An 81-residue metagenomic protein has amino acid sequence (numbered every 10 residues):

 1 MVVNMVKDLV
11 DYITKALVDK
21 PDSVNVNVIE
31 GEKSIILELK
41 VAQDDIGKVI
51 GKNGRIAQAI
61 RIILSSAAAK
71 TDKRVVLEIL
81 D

Functional and structural regions predicted by a protein language model:
M1-K48, I62-D81: RNA-contacting regions in translation and RNA-metabolism proteins, encompassing KH/S1 modules where present
